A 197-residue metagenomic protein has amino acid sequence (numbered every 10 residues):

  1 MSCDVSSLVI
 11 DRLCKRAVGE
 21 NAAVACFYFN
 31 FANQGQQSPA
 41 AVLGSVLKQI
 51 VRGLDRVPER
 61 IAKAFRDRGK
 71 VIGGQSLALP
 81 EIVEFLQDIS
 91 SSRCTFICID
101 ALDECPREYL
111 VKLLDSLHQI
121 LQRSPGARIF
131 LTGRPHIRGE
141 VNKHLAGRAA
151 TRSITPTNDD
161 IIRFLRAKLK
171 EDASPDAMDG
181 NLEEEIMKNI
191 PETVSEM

Functional and structural regions predicted by a protein language model:
M1-M197: Conserved NB-ARC/NACHT P-loop NTPase core of NLR-like innate immune receptors
